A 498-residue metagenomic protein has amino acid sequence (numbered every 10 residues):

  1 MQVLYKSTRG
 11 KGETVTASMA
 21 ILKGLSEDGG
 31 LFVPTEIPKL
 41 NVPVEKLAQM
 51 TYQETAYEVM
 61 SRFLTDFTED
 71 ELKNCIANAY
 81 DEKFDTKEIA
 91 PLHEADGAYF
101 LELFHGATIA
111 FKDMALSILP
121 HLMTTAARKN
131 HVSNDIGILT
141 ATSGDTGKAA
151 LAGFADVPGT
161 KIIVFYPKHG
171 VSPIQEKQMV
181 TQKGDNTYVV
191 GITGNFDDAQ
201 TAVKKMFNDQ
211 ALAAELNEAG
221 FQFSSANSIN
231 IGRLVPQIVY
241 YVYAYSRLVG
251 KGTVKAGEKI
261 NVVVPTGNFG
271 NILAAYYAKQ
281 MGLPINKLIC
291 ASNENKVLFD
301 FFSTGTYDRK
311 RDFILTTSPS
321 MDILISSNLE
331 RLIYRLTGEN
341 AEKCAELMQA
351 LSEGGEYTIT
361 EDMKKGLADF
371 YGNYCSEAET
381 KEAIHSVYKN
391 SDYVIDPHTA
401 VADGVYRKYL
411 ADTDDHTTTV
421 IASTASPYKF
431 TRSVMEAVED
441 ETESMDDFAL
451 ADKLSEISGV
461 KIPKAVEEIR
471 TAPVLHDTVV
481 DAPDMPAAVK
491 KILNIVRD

Functional and structural regions predicted by a protein language model:
M1-D498: PLP-dependent amino-acid enzyme catalytic core
